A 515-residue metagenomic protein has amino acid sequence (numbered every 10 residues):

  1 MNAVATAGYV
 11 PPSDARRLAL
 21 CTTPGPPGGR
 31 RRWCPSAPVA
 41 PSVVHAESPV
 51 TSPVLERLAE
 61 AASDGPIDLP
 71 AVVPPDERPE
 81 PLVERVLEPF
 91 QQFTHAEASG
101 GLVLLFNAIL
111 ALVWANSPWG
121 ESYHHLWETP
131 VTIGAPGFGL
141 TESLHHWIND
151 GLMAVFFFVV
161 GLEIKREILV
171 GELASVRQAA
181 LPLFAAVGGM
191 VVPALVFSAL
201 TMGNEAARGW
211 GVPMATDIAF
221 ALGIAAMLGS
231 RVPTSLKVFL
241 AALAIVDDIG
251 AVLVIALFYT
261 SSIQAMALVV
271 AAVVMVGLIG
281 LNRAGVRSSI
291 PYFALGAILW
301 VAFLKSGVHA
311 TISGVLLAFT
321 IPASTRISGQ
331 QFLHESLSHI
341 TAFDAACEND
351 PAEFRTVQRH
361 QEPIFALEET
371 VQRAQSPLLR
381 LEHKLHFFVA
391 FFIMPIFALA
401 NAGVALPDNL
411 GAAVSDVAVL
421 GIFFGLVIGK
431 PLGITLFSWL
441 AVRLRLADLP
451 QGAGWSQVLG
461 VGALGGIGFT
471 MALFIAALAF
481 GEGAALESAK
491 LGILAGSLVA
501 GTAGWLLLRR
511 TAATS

Functional and structural regions predicted by a protein language model:
G65-A96, V113, T129, N282 (+4 more regions): Predominantly late transmembrane helices and immediately cytosolic-facing juxtamembrane segments
V103-N116, F156-L162, V192-F197, V274-I279 (+5 more regions): Hydrophobic core segments of alpha-helical transmembrane domains in multi-pass membrane transport and ion-translocation
W114-L126, G139-I148, V159-V176, V191-G211: Transmembrane alpha-helix boundary signature
G137, T141-V170, F388-N409, F423 (+3 more regions): Hydrophobic transmembrane alpha-helices of secondary-active transporters and Na+-translocating membrane complexes
H146-F157, E205-A219, T260-A272, G421-G429: Structural signature of hydrophobic alpha-helical transmembrane segments
E167-L195, Q264-V273, P407-G429, W455 (+2 more regions): Entry/N-cap segments of selected transmembrane alpha helices and their immediately preceding amphipathic helices
P182-L222, G421-A479, V499-A512: Transmembrane alpha-helices that form the ion-translocation and gating core of multi-pass ion transport proteins
A225-T341: Functional cores that coordinate and move charged inorganic groups
